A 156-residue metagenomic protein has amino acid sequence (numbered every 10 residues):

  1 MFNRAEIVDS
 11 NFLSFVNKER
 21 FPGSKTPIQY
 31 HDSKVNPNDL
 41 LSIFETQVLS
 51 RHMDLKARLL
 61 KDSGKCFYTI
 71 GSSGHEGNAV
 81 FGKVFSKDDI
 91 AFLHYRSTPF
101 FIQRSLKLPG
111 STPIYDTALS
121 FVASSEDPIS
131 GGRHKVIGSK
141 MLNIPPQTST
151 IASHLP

Functional and structural regions predicted by a protein language model:
M1-N78, V84-F85, F92: Conserved acidic/glycine
H52-L55, L59-P156: Cofactor-binding active-site loop characterized by glycine-rich and histidine/acidic residues
